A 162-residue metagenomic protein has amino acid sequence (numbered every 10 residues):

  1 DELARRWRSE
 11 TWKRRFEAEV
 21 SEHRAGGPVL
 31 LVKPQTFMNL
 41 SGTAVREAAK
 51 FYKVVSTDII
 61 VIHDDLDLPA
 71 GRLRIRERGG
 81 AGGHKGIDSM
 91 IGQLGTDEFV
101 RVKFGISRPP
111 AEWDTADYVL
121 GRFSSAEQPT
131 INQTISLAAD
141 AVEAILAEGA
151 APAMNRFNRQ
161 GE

Functional and structural regions predicted by a protein language model:
D1-R78, D88-K103, P109-D114, G121 (+1 more regions): Nucleotide and nucleotide-moiety/phosphate-recognizing core
A81: Conserved TIR/SEFIR loop-to-helix hotspot centered on a Trp-containing motif with a nearby acidic residue
